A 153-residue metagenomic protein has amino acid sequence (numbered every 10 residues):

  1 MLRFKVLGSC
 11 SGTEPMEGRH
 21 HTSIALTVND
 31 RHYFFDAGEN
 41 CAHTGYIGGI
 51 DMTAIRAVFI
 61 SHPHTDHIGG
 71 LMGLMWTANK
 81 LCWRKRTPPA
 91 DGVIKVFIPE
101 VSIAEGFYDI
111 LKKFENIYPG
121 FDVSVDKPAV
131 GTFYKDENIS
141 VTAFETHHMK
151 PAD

Functional and structural regions predicted by a protein language model:
M1-D153: Binuclear metal-dependent hydrolase catalytic cores
